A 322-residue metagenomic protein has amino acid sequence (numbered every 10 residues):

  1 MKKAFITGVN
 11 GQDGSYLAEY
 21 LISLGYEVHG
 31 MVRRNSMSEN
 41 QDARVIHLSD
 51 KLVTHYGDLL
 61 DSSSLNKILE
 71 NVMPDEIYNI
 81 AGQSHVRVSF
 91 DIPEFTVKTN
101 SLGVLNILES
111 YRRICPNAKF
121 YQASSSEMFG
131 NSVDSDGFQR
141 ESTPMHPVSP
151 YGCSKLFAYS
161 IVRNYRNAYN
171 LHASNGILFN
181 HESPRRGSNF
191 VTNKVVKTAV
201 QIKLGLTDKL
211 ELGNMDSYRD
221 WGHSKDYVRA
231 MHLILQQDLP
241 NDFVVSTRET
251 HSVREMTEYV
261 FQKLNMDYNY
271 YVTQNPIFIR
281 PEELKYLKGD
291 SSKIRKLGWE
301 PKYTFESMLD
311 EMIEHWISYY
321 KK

Functional and structural regions predicted by a protein language model:
M1-H181, Y303, S318: N-terminal Rossmann-like NAD(P)+-binding domain of SDR-like oxidoreductases, especially those catalyzing
L17-E19, S23-L24, G30-M31, G57-L60 (+2 more regions): C-terminal substrate-binding subdomain of Rossmann-fold SDR/epimerase-dehydratase oxidoreductases
M37, G187, V191, S252: Short acidic-hydrophobic sequence patches enriched in Asp/Glu that either
N40, R185, I313-E314: Short Asp/Glu-rich motifs
Y121, G137, S174, S188-N189 (+3 more regions): Residues that recognize and position ribonucleotide moieties
N131-D134, P184-G187, K293: Short beta-loop-alpha junction of Rossmann-like oxidoreductase domains
F138-Q139, Y159, G187, W221 (+2 more regions): Tryptophan-centric aromatic hotspots in well-structured domains and transmembrane helices
N180, P184-G187, D216-D220: Heptad-repeat alpha-helical coiled-coil signaling segments
